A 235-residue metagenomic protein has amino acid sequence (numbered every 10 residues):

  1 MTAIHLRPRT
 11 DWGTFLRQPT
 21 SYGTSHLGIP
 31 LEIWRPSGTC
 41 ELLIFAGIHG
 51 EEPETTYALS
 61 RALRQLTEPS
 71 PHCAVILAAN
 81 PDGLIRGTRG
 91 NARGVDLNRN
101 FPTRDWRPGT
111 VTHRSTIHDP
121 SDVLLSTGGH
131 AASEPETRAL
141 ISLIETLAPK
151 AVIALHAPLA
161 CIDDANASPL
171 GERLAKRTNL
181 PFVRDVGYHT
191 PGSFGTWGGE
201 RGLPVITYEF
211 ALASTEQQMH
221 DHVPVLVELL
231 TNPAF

Functional and structural regions predicted by a protein language model:
M1-I33: Short glycine- and acidic-rich boundary segments immediately preceding or forming the N-terminal edge of structured
P19, I33, V75, V152 (+2 more regions): Conserved beta-strand scaffold positions in the cores of enzyme catalytic domains, especially in NTP/NDP-utilizing
G28, L97, Y208: A residue-level signal for conserved active-site and pocket-lining positions in enzyme catalytic cores
W34-G38, R201: Active-site beta-strand termini and strand-to-loop segments that position acidic
T39-L43, E52-V186: Active-site/substrate-binding loop(s) of hydrolase catalytic cores
A46: Glycine-rich N-terminal segment of FAD-binding domains in flavoprotein oxidoreductases, spanning the beta-loop-helix
D164, T190-F235: Active-site-adjacent mobile loop/cap segments within catalytic or ligand-binding domains
